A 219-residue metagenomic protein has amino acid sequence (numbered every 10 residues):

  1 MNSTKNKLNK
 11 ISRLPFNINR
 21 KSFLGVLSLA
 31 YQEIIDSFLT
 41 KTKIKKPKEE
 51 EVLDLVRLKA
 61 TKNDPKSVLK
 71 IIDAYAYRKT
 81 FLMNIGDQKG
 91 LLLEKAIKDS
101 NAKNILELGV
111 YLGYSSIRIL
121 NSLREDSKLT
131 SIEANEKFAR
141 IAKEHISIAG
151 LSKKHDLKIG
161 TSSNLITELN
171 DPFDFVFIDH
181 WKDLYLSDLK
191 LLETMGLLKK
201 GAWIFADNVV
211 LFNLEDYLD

Functional and structural regions predicted by a protein language model:
N2-D64: N-terminal auxiliary segments of SAM/dcSAM-dependent transferases
I44, A60-K66, R78-L92: Conserved SAM-binding loop and adjacent beta-strand
A102-Y111: Conserved class I S-adenosyl-L-methionine
S116-L120: Conserved SAM-dependent methyltransferase scaffold
K128-E133: Conserved SAM-binding motif I beta-strand of class I
N135, W181: Conserved SAM/SAH-binding beta-strand->alpha-helix loop
E136-P172: S-adenosyl-L-methionine
L184-D219: C-terminal substrate-binding/active-site "lid" region of AdoMet-derived donor-dependent transferases
